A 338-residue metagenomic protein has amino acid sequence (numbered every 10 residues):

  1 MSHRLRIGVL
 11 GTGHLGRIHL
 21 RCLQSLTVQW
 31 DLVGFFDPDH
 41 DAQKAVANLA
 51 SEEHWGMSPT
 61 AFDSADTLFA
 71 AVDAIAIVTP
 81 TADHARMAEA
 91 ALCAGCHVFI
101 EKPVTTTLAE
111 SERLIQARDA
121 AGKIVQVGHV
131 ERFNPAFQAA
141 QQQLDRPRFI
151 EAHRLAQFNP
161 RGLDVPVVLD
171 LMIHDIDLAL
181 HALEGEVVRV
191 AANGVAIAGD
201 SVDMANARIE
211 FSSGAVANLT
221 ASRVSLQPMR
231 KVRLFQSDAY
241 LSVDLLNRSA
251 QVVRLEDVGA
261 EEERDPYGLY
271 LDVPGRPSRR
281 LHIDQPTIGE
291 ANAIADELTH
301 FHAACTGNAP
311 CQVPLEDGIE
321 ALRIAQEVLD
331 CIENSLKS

Functional and structural regions predicted by a protein language model:
M1, A74-A76, A295-S338: C-terminal helix-rich "cap/oligomerization" subdomain common to oxidoreductases
M1-H54: N-terminal Rossmann-like dinucleotide-binding module
H19, G56-I115: Beta-loop-alpha module in the N-terminal Rossmann-like domain of NAD(P)-dependent dehydrogenases, especially those
V33, D73, R148: Conserved acidic residues
T105-G162: A contiguous active-site-proximal alpha/beta segment in oxidoreductase catalytic domains
G128-P135, F158-R189, V202-D203, G318: Mid-domain beta-loop-alpha active-site segment that forms a flexible, acidic cofactor/metal-binding surface
I176-L255, I288-A291, A295-A309: Contiguous beta-strand/loop segments that form the cofactor/metal-binding neighborhood of enzyme cores
